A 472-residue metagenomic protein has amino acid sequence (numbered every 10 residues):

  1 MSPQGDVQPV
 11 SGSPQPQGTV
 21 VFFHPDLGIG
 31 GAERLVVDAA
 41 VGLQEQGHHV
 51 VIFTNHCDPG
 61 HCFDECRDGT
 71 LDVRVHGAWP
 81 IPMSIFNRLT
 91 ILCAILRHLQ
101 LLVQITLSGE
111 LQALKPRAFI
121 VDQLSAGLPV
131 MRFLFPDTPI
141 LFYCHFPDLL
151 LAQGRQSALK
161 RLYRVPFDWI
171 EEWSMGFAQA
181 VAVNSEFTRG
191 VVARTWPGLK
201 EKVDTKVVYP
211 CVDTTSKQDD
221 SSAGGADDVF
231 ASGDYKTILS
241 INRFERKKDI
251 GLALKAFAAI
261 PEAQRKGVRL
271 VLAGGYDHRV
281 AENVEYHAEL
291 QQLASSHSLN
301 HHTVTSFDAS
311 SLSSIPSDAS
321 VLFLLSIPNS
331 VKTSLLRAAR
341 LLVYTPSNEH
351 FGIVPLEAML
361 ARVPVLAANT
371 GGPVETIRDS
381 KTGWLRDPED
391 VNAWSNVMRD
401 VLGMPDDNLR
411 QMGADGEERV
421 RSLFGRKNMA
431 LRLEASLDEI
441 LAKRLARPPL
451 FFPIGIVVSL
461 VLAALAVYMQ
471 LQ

Functional and structural regions predicted by a protein language model:
G5-Q17, H24-I29, G42-A94: N-terminal strand-loop element at the rim of the active site of nucleotide-sugar-dependent glycosyltransferases
V21, A226-K248, L254-A258, L270-D277: Conserved donor-binding/catalytic core segment of Leloir-type glycosyltransferases
A118-I120, F133-G154, K160, K206: Active-site proximal beta-strand in glycosyltransferases
D148, K160-V181: Membrane-proximal helix-turn-helix segments that form the acceptor-binding/catalytic region of lipid-linked
G274, H278, N283-S330: Nucleotide-activated donor-binding/catalytic signature segment of Leloir-type glycosyltransferases, i.e., the conserved
S347: Aromatic "clamp/platform" in nucleotide-sugar-dependent glycosyltransferases that forms part of the donor/acceptor
N369, V374-Q411: Change "using UDP/GDP/dTDP sugars" to "using nucleotide sugars
D407-L423, A435: A short, well-ordered alpha-helix in the C-terminal region of glycosyltransferases
